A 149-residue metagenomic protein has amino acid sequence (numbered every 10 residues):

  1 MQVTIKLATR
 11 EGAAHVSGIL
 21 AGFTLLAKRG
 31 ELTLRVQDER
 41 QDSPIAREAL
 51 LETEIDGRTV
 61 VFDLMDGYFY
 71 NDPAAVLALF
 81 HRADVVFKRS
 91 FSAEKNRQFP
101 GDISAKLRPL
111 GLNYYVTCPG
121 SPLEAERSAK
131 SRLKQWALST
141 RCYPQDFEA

Functional and structural regions predicted by a protein language model:
M1-A74: N-terminal pre-catalytic "stem/leader" segment of glycosyltransferase-like enzymes
T53-A149: Catalytic core of nucleotide-activated saccharide and alditol-phosphate transferases
